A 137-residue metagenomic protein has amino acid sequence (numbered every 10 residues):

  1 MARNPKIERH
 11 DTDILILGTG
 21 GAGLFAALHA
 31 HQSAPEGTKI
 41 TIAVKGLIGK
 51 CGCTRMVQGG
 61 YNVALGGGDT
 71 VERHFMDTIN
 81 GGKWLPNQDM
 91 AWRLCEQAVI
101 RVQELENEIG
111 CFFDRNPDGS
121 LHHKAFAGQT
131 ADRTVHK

Functional and structural regions predicted by a protein language model:
M1-R3: N-terminal mitochondrial targeting presequence
K6, T38, V44-K137: Conserved N-terminal/central alpha/beta ligand/cofactor-binding core
E8-T12: Core beta-strand elements of the Rossmann-like FAD/NAD(P) dinucleotide-binding domain in flavoenzyme oxidoreductases
I14-I42: N-terminal Rossmann-like FAD-binding beta1-loop-alpha1 element of flavoenzymes
